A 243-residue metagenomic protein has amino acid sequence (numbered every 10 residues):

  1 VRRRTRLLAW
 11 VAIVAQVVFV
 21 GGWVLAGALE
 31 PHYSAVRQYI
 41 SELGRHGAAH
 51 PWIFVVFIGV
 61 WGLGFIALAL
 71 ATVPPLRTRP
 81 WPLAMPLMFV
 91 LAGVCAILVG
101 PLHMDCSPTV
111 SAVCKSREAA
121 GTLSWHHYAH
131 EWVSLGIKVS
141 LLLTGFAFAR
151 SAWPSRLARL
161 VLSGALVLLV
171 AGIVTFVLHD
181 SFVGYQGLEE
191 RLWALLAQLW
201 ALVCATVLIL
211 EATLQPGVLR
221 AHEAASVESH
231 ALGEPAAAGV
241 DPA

Functional and structural regions predicted by a protein language model:
R2-E211: Hydrophobic, aromatic-enriched alpha-helical segments typical of multi-pass transmembrane helices
S107, A212, E228-L232: Hydrophobic alpha-helical elements and their junctions with loops/disorder across both membrane and soluble proteins
L208-A221: Membrane-interface capping segments at transmembrane-helix boundaries
V218-A243: Short, intrinsically disordered terminal tails adjacent to the first/last structured region
